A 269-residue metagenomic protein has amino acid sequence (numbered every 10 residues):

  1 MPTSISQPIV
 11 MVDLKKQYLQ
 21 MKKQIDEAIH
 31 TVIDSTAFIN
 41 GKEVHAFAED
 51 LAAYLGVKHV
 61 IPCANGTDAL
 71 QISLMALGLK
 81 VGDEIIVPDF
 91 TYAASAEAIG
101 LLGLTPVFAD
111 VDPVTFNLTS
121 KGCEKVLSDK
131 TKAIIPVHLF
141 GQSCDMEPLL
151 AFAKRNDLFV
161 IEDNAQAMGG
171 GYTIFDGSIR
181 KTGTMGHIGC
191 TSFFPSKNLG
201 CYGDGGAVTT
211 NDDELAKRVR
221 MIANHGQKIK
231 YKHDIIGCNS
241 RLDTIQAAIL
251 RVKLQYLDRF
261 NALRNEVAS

Functional and structural regions predicted by a protein language model:
M1-A37, K42: N-terminal "arm"/small-domain region of PLP-dependent enzymes with the aminotransferase-like
D13, I29, L51, A69 (+11 more regions): Generic structural signal for small/hydrophobic residues in well-ordered secondary structure, especially within
Q20, S128, R264: Pyridoxal 5′-phosphate
D26, H30, A48-A52, Q71 (+8 more regions): Solvent-exposed, non-membrane alpha-helical residues enriched in polar/charged side chains
S35-E84, A98-L102, V107-D110, F175: Phosphate-binding glycine-rich loop
V44, A48, T67, D89 (+2 more regions): Short amphipathic alpha-helical/adjacent loop interface patches that line ligand and macromolecule-binding sites
M75-G171, G177: PLP-dependent aminotransferase-like
Q166-R180, M185-S269: Active-site region of PLP-dependent enzymes
